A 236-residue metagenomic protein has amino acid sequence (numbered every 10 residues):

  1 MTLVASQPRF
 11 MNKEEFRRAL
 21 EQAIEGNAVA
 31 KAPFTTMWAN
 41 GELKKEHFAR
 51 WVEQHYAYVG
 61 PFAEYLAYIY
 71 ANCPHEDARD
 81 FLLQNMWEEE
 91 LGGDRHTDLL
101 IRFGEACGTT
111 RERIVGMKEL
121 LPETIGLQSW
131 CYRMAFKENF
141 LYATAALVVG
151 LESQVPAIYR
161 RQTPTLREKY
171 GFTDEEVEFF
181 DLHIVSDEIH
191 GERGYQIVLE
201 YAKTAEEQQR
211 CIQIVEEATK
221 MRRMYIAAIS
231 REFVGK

Functional and structural regions predicted by a protein language model:
T2-K236: Non-heme di-metal
